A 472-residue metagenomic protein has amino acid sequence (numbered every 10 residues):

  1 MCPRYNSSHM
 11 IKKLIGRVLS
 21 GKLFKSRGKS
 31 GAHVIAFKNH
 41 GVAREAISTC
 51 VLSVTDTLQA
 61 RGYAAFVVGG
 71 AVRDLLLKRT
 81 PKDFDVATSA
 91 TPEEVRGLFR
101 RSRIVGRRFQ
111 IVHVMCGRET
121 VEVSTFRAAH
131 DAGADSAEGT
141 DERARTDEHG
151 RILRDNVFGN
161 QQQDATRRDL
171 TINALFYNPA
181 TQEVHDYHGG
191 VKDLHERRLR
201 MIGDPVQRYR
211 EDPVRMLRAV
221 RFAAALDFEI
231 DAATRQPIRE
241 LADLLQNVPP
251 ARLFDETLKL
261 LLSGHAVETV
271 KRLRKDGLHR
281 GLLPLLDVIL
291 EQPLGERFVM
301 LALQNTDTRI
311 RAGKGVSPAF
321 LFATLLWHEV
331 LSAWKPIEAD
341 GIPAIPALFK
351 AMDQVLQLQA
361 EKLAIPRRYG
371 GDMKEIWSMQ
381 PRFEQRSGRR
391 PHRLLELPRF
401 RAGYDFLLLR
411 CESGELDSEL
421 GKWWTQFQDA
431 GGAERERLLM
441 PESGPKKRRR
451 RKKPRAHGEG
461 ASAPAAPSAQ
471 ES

Functional and structural regions predicted by a protein language model:
C2-S472: Catalytic cores of the polymerase beta-like nucleotidyltransferase superfamily and closely associated nucleotide
